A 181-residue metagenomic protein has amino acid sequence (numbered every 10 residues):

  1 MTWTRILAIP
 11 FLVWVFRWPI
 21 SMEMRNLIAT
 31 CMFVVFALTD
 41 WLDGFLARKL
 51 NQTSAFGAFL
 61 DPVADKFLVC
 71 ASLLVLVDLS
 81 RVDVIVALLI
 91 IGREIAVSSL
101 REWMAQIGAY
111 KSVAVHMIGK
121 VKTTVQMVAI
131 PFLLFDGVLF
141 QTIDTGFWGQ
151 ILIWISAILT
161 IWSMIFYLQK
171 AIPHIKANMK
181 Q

Functional and structural regions predicted by a protein language model:
M1-Q181: Alpha-helical transmembrane bundles and membrane-interface segments of multipass inner-membrane proteins
